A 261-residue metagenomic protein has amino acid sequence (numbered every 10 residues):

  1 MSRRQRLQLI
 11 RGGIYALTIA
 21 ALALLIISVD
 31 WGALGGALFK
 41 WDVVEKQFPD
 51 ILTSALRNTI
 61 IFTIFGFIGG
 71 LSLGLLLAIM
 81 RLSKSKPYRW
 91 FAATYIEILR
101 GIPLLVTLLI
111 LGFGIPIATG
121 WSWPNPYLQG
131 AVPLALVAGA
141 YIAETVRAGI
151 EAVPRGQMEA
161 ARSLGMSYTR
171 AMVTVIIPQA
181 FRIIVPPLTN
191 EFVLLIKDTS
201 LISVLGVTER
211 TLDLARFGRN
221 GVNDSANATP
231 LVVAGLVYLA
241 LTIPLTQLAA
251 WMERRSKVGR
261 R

Functional and structural regions predicted by a protein language model:
M1-R261: Transmembrane alpha-helices and adjacent helix-loop boundaries
